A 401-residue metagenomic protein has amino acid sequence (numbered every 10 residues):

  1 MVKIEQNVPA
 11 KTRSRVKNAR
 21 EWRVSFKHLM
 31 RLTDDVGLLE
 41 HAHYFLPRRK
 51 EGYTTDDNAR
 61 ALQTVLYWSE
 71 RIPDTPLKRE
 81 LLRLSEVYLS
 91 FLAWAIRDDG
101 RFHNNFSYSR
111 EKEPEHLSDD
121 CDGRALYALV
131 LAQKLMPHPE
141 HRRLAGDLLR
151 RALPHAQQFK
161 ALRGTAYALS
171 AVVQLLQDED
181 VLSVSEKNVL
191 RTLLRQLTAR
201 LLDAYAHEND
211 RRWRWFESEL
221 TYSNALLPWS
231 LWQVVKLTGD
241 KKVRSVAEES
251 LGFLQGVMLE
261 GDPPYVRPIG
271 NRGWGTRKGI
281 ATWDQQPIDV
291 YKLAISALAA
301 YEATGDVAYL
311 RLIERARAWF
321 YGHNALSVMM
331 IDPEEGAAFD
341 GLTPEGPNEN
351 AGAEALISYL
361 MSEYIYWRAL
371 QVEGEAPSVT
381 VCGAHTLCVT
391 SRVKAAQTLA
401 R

Functional and structural regions predicted by a protein language model:
M1-R401: Glycan-recognition and catalytic cores of secretory/periplasmic carbohydrate-active enzymes
